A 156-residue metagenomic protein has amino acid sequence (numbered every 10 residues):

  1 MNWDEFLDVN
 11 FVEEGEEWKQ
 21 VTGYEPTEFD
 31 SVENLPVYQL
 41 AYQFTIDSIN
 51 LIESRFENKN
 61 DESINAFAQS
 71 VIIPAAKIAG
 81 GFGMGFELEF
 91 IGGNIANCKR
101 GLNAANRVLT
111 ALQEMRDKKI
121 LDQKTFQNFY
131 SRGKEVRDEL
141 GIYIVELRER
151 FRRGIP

Functional and structural regions predicted by a protein language model:
M1-P156: Amphipathic alpha-helical assembly/interaction segments
